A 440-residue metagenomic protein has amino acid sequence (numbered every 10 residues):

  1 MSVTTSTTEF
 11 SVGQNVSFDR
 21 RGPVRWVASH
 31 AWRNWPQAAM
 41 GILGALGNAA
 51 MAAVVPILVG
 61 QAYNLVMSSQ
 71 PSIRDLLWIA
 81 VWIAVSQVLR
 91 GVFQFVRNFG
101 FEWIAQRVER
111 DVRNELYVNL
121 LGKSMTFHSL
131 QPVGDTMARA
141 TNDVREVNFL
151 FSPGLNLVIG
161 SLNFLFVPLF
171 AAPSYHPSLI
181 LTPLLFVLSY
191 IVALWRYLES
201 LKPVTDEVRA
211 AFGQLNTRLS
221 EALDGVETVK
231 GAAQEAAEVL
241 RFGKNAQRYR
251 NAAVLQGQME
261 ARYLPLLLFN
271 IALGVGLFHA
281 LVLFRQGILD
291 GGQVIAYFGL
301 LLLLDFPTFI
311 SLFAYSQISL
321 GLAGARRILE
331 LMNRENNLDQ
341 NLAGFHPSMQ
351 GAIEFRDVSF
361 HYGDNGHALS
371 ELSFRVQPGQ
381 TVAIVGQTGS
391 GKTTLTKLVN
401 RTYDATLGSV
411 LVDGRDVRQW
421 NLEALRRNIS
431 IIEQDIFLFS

Functional and structural regions predicted by a protein language model:
M1-A53, M67-I79, R97-F101, A105 (+7 more regions): Membrane-integrated ABC transporters
P23, A31-N34, R97, F101 (+2 more regions): Juxtamembrane loop-to-helix connectors within ABC transporter transmembrane domains
A38-F93, P173-S178, G287-G291: Transmembrane helix-loop-helix hairpins at lipid-water interfaces of multipass membrane proteins, especially the type-1
V54-Q61, L89, L155-L198, V254-A296 (+1 more regions): A hydrophobic transmembrane-helix motif
N114, N119, S129-G134, E207-L255 (+1 more regions): Loop segments that connect adjacent transmembrane helices in multi-pass transporters
A211, G231-Q234, L267, L304-L331: Cytosolic ends of transmembrane helices, especially the final helix of ABC transmembrane type-1 domains
Q340, S348-S440: ABC-type nucleotide-binding domain
